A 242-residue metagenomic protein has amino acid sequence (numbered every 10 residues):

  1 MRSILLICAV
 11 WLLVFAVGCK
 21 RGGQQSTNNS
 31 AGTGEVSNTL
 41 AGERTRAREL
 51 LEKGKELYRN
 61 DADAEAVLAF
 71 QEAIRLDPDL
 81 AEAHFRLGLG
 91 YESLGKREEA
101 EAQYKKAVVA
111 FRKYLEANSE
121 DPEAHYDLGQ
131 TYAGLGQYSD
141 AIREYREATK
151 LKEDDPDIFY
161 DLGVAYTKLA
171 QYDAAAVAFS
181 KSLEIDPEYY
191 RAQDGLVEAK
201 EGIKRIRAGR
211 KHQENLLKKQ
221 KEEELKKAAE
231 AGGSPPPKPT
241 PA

Functional and structural regions predicted by a protein language model:
L40, R46-A47, A81-E82, P122-E123 (+2 more regions): Helix-start (N-cap) detector for alpha-helical repeat units in TPR-like alpha-solenoids, especially tetratricopeptide
L40-L76, L89, S93-K96: Alpha-helical segment of the N-proximal tetratricopeptide repeat
R59-N60, S93-L94, G134, K168-L169 (+2 more regions): Register position in tetratricopeptide repeats
